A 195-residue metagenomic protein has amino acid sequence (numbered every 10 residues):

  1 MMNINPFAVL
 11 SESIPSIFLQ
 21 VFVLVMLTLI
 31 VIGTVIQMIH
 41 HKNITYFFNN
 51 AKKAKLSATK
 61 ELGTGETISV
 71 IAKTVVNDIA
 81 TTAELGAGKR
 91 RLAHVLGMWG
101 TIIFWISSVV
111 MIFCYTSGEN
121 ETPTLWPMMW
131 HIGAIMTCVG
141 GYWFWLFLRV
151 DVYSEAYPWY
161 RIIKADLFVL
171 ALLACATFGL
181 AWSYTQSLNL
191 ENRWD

Functional and structural regions predicted by a protein language model:
M1-D195: Membrane-embedded alpha-helical bundles of multi-pass integral membrane proteins
